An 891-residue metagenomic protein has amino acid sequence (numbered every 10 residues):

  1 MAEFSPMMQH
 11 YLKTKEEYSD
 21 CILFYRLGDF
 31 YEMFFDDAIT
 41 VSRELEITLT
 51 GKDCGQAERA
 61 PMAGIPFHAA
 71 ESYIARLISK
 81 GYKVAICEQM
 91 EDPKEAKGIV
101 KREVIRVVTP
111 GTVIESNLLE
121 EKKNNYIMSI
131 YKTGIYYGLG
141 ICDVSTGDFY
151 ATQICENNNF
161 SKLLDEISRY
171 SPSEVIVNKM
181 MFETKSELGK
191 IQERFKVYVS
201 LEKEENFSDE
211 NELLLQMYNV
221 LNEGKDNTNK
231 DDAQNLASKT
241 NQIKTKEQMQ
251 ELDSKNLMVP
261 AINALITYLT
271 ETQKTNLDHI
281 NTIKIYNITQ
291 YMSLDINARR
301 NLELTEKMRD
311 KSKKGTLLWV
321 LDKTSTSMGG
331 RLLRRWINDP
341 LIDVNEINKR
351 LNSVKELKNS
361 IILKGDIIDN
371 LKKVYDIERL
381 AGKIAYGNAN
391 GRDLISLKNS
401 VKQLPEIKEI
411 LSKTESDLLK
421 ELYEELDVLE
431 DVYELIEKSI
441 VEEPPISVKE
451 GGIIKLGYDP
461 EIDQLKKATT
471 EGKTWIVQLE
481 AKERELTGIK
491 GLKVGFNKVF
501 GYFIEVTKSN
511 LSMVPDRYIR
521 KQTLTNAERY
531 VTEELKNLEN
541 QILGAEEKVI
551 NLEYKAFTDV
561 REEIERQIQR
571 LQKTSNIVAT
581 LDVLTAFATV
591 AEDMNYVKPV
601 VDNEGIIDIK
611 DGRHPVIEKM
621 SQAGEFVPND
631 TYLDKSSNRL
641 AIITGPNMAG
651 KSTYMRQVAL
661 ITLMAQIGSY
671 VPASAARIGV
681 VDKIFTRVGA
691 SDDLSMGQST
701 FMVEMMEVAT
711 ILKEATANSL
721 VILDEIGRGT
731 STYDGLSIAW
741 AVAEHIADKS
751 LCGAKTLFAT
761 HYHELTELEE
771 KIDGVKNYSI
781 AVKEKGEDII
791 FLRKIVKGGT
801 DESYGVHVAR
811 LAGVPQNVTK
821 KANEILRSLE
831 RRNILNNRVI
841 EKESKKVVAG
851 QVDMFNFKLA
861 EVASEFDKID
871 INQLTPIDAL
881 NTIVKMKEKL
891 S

Functional and structural regions predicted by a protein language model:
M1-E356, G365, D369-A385, A389-A481 (+2 more regions): Charged catalytic and DNA/RNA-contacting regions of genome-maintenance and nucleic-acid-processing enzymes
F4-M8, F24, F35, G64-I74 (+35 more regions): Amphipathic alpha-helical transducer elements in NTP-driven molecular machines
F35-A38, K230, K255, S325-T326 (+7 more regions): ATPase nucleotide-binding head domains, primarily ABC-like/P-loop NTPase cores
C87, P110-L119, N276, S412-L418 (+5 more regions): Active-site phosphate-binding and catalytic loops of NTP-dependent enzymes
I167, P172-N178, E534-Q567, Y670-A673 (+2 more regions): Conserved catalytic alpha/beta cores of large enzymes that bind or transform nucleotide phosphates and polynucleotides
F207-M217, M292-S293, M308, N399-T474 (+5 more regions): Amphipathic heptad-repeat alpha-helical coiled-coil/stalk segments that mediate oligomerization, filament/stalk
Y386, N390, S400-Q403, E421 (+3 more regions): Charged, surface-exposed helical/loop "interaction arms" that form contiguous linear patches used for dimerization
N390, K885-K889: Short, small/acidic-rich helices and loops at N termini and domain boundaries of DNA replication/processing enzymes
